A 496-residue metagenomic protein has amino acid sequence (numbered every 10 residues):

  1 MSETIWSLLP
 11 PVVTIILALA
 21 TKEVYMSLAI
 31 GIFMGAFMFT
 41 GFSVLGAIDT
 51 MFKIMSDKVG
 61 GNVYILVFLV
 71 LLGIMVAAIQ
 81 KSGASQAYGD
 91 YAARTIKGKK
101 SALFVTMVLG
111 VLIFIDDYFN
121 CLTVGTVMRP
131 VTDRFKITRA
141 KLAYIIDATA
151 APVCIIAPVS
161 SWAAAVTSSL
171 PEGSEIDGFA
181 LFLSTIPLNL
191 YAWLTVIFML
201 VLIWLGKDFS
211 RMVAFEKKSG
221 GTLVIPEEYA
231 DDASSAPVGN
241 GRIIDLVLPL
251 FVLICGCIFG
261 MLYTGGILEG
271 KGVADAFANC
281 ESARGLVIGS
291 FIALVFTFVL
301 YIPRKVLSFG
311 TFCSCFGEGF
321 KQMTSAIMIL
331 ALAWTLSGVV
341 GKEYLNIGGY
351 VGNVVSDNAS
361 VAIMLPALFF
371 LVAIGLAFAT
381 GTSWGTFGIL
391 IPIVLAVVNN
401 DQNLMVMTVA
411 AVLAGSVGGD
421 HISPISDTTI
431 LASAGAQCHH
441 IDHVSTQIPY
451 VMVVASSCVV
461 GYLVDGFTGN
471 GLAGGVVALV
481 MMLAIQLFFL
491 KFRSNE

Functional and structural regions predicted by a protein language model:
M1-E3, F52-Y64, L181-N189, V238-G241 (+3 more regions): Interfacial loop-to-helix junctions that mark the boundaries of transmembrane helices in multi-pass membrane
S2-W6, A18-T50, L72-G83, P171 (+7 more regions): Structural signal for alpha-helical transmembrane segments and their membrane-water exit/capping regions in multi-pass
T4-W6, K22-M26, S56-L69, N189-A192 (+6 more regions): Helical membrane-embedded segments and adjacent short helical loop/helix-boundary regions of multi-pass membrane
V44-A143, V306-N400: Membrane-embedded alpha-helical segments and adjacent helix-loop junctions characteristic of multi-pass solute
A92-F179, A379-G418, T428-D442, M482-K491: Hydrophobic transmembrane alpha-helices that form the pore/transport pathway of multi-pass ion and small-solute
V131-G221, A236-D245, T429-Q486: Membrane-core helix-loop-helix motifs of multi-pass transport proteins
F135, T324-M328, L332-Y344, A359-F387 (+1 more regions): C-terminal transmembrane helix pair
F182, T195-N279, F291-C315, I441-I448 (+1 more regions): Long, contiguous bundles of hydrophobic transmembrane helices that form the permeation core of multi-pass
